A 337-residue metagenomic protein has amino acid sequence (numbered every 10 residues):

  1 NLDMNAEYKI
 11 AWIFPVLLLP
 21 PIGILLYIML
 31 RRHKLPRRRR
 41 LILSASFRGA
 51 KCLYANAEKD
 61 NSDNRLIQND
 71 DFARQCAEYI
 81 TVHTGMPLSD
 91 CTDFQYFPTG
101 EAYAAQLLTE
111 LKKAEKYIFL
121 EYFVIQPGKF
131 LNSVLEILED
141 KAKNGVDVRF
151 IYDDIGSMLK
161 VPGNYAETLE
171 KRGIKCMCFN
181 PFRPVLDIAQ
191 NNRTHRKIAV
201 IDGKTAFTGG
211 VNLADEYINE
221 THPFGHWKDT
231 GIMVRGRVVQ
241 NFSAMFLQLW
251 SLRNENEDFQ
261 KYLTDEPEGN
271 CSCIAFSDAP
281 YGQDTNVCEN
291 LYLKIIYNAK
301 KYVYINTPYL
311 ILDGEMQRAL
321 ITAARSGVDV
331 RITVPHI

Functional and structural regions predicted by a protein language model:
N1-K9: Transmembrane helix-loop junctions at the membrane interface of multipass transporters and ion channels
E7-Y8, L18-I22, L131, P162: Generic structural signal for well-ordered secondary structure
K9-A11, T194: Short alpha-helical segments and helix-capping/turn motifs at coil-helix boundaries
W12-S62: Transmembrane alpha-helices and immediately adjacent membrane-cytoplasm interface residues in multi-pass integral
A45, D60-I337: Charged, low-complexity intrinsically disordered terminal segments
